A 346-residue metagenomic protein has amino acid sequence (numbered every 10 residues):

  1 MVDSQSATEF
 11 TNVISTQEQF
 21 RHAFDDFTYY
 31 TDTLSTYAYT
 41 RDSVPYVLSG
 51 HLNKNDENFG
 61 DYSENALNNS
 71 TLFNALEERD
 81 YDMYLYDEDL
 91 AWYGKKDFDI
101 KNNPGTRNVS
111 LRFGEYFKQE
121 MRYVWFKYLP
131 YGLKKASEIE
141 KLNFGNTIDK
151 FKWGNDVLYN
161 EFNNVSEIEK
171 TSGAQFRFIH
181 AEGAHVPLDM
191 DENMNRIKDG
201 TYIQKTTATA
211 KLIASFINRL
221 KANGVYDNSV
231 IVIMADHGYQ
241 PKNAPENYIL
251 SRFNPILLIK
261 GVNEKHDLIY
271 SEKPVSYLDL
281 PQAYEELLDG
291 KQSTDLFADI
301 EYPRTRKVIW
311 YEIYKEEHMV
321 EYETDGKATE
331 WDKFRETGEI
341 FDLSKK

Functional and structural regions predicted by a protein language model:
S4-E192, E286-L288, S293-E301: Active-site-proximal alpha/beta segments of enzymes that process anionic O-linked groups
Q19, A208-I249, P281-E285: Metal-dependent active-site segment of extracytoplasmic phospho-/sulfohydrolases and closely related
R41-D42, R252-N254: Short, solvent-exposed loop/turn segments at the edges of secondary structure
N58-S63, I197-Q204, K242-A244, E264-V275 (+2 more regions): Active-site rim elements
N69-R79, A91-I100, T106, N218-G224 (+3 more regions): Membrane-interface soluble catalytic domains
L85-D87, F176-G183, I203, V230-A235 (+1 more regions): Short beta-strand segments
M190-I213: Active-site-proximal segments of metal-dependent phosphoesterases and phosphodiesterases across multiple
